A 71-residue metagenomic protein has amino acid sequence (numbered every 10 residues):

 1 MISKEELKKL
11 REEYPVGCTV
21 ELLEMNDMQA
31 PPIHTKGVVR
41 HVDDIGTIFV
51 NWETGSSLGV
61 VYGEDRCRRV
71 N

Functional and structural regions predicted by a protein language model:
I2-E6, P15-N71: Basic/aromatic-rich interaction segments and small domains that mediate binding to polyanionic partners
L10-E12: Eukaryotic low-complexity, intrinsically disordered regulatory segments enriched in serine, proline and acidic residues
